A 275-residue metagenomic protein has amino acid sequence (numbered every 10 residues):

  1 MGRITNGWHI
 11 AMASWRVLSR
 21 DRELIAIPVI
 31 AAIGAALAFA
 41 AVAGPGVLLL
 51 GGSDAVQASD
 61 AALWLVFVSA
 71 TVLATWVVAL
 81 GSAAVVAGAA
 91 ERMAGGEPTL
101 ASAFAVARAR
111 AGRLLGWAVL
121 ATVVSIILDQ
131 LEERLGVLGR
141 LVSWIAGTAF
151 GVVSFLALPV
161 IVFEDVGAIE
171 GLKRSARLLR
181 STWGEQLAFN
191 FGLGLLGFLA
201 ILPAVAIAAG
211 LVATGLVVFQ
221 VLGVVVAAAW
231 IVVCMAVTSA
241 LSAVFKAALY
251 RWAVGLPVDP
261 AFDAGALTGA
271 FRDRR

Functional and structural regions predicted by a protein language model:
M1-R275: Hydrophobic alpha-helical membrane segments
